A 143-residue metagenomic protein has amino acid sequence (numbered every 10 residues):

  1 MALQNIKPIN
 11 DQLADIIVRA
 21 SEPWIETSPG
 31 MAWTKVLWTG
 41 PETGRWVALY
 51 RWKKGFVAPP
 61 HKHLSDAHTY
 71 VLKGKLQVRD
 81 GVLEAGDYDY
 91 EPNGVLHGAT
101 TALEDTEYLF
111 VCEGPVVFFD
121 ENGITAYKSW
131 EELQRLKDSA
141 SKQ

Functional and structural regions predicted by a protein language model:
M1-G44, I124-Q143: A short, N-terminal "cap"/entry segment at the start of jelly-roll beta-barrel domains of the cupin/DSBH fold
T34-V36, V47-L49, H68, Y88-Y90: Conserved hydrophobic/aromatic beta-strand scaffold that supports enzyme active sites
A48-Y50, A58-H63, R79-G81, A99-T101: Short histidine-centered beta-strand/loop micro-motifs that create catalytic or ligand/metal-coordination sites
K54, H63-V78: Glycine- and acidic-residue-biased ligand/ion/polar-headgroup-sensing regions
V57, D87-Y88, E107: Residue-level marker of beta-strand positions
Q77-A99: Short acidic-glycine-tyrosine-enriched beta hairpin
N93-N122: Ligand-binding loop in jelly-roll beta-barrel domains
